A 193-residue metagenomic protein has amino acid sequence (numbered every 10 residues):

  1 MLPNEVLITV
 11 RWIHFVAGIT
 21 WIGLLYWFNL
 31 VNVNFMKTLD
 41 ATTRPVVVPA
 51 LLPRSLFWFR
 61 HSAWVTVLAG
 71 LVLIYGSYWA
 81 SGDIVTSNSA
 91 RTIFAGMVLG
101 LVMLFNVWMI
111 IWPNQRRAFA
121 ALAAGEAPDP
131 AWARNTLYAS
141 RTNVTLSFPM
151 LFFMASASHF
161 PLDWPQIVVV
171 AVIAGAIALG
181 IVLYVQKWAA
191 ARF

Functional and structural regions predicted by a protein language model:
M1-F193: Polytopic transmembrane helical bundles with strong interfacial aromatic enrichment
